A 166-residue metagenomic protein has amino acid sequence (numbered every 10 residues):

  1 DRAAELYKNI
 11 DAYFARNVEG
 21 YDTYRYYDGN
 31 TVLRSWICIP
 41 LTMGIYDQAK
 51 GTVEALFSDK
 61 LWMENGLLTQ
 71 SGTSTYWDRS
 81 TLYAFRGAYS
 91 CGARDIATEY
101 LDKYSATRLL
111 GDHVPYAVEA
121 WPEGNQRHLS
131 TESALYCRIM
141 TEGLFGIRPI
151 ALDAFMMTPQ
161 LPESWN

Functional and structural regions predicted by a protein language model:
D1, A15, E163-N166: Short, intrinsically disordered, charge-balanced linker/junction segments flanking boundaries in proteins
D1, T31-G44, T75-S90, S130-G143: Well-ordered alpha-helical segments within folded domains of soluble proteins
E5-W77, E99-E119: Extended glycan-interaction surfaces of carbohydrate-active proteins
Y27-D28, S71, A84, E123 (+1 more regions): A general structural-boundary detector
E54-R86, T141, P149, D153-N166: Long hydrophobic alpha-helices with heptad-repeat/coiled-coil character
S90-N166: Non-catalytic C-terminal accessory modules of carbohydrate-active enzymes
